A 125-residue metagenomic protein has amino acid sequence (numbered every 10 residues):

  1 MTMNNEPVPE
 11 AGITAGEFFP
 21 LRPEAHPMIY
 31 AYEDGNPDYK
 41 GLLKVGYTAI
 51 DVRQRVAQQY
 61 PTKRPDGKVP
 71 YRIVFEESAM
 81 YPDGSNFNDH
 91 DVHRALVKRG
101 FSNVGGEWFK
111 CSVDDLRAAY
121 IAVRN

Functional and structural regions predicted by a protein language model:
M1-N125: Non-catalytic accessory segments flanking enzymatic or RNA/DNA-binding domains
